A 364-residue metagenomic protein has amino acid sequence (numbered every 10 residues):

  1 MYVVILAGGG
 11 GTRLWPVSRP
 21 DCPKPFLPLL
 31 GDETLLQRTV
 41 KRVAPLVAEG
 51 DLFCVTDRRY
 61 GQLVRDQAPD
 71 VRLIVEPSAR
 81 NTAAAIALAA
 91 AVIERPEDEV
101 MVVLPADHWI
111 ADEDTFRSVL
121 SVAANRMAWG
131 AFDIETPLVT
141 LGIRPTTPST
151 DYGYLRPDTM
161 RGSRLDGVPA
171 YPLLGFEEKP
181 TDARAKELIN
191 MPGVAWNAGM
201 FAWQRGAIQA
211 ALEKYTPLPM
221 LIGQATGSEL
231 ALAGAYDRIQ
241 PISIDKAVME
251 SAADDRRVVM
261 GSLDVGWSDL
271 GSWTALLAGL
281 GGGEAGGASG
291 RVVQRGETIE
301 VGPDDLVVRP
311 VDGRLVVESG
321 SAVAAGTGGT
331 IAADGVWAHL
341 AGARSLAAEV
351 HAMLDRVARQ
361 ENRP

Functional and structural regions predicted by a protein language model:
M1-I5, R13-P16, P20-S121, M127-G130 (+3 more regions): Conserved N-terminal catalytic core of the sugar/cofactor nucleotidyltransferase
L6, P45-V47, I93-P96, V102-V103 (+9 more regions): Solvent-exposed alpha-helices and their adjacent loops that cap or buttress functional pockets in soluble metabolic
P25, R38, R42, L63 (+11 more regions): Alpha-helical scaffold segments in soluble metabolic enzymes
F26, L73, F176, V259-M260 (+1 more regions): Generic preference for hydrophobic
L36, A89, D107, L155 (+3 more regions): Residue-level signal for inorganic ion chemistry
A79-A84, T147-S149, D182-R184, W267-S268: A short acidic, often aromatic-flanked loop/helix-cap motif at beta-alpha or helix-coil junctions that lines enzyme
D112-Q224, E229-G234, R256-R257, A325 (+2 more regions): Conserved core of the sugar-phosphate nucleotidyltransferase
W203-P364: Left-handed beta-helix
